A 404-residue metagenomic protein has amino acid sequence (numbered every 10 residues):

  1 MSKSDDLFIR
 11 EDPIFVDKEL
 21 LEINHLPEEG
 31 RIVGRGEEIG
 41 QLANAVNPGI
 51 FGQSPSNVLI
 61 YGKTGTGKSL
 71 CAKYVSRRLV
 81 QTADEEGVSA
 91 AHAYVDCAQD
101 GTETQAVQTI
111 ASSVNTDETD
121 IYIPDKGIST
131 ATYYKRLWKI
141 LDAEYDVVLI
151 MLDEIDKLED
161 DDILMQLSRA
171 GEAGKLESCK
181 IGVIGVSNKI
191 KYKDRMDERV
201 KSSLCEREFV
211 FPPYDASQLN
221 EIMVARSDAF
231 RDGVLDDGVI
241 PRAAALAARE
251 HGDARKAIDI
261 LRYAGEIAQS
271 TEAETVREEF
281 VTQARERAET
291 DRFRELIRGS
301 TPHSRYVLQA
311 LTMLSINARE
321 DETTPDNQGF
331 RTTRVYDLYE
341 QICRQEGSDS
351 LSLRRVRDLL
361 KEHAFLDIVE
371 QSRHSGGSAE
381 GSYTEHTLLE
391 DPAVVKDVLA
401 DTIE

Functional and structural regions predicted by a protein language model:
M1-S56: A short, basic N-terminal segment
S2-L7, P13, Q99-A111, T116-Q166 (+6 more regions): Mid-core helix/loop region of P-loop NTP-binding domains shared across ATPases and GTPases
S54-S76: Walker A/P-loop nucleotide-binding motif
L59, G233, R242-H303, A318-T323 (+3 more regions): C-terminal helical "lid" subdomain and adjoining coupling/linker elements of P-loop NTPases
L59, T82-Q99: Conserved catalytic segments around the Walker B and adjacent sensor/switch elements of P-loop NTPase domains
S76, L164, R357-K361: Short, hydrophobic-biased segments on the C-terminal half of alpha helices that form "recognition helices"
S304-T312: Hydrophobic residues on short alpha-helical segments
E322-E404: Terminal-proximal interaction/regulatory segments of ATP-powered molecular machines
